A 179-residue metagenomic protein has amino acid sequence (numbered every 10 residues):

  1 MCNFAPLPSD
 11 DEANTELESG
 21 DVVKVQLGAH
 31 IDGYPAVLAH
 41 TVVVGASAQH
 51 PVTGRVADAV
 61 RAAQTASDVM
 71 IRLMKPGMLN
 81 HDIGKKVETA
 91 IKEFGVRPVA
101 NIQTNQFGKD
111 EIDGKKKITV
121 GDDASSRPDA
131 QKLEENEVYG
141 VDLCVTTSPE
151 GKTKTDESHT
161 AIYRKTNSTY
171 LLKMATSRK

Functional and structural regions predicted by a protein language model:
M1-K179: Active-site neighborhoods and metal-handling regions in enzymes and metal-associated proteins
